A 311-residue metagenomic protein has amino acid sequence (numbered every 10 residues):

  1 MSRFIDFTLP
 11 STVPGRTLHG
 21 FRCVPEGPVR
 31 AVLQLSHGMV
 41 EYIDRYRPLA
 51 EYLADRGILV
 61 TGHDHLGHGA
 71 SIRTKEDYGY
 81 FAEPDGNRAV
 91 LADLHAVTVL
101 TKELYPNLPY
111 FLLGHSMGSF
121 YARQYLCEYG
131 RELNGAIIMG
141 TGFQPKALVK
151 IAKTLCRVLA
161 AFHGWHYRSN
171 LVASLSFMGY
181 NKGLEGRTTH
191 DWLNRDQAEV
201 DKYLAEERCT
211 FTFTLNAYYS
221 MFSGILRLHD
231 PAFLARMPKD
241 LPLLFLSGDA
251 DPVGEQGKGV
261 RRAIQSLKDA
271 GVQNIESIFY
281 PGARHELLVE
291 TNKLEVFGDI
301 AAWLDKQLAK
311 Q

Functional and structural regions predicted by a protein language model:
M1-G27: N-terminal cap/lid segment of alpha/beta-hydrolase-fold proteins
S36-E41, S116-M117, D249-A250: Active-site glycine-rich loops that stabilize anionic/oxyanionic intermediates across multiple enzyme folds
P48-E76: Conserved alpha/beta-hydrolase
A82-K102: Alpha/beta-hydrolase active-site loop
Y105-S116: Alpha/beta-hydrolase fold nucleophile elbow
A122-R208: Alpha/beta-hydrolase-fold enzymes
F245-S247: Short beta-strand/loop motif that positions the catalytic acidic residue of the alpha/beta-hydrolase fold
A270-Q311: Catalytic active-site module of serine/aspartate enzymes centered on a nucleophile-bearing elbow/loop
